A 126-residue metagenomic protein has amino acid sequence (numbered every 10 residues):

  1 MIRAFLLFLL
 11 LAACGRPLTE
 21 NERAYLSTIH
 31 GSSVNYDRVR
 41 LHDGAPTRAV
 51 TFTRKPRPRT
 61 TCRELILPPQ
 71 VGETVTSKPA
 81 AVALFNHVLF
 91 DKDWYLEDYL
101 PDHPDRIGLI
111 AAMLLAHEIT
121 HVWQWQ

Functional and structural regions predicted by a protein language model:
M1-F8: Sec-dependent signal peptide recognition, specifically the positively charged N-region followed immediately by
C14-L65: A metal-dependent hydrolase signature that marks the N-terminal structural subdomain at the beginning of catalytic folds
E22, E118-I119: Alpha-helical packing segments of well-folded alpha/beta enzyme cores
P46, W94-E97, V122: Solvent-exposed loop/turn segments at secondary-structure junctions within structured extracellular/periplasmic domains
P46-D91: Catalytic zinc-binding patch centered on the HExxH motif and its immediate surroundings that defines zinc-dependent
G72-A81, K92-A116: Short pre-active-site segment immediately N-terminal to the catalytic Zn-binding motif
I119-Q126: Catalytic Zn2+-binding segment of zinc metalloproteases
